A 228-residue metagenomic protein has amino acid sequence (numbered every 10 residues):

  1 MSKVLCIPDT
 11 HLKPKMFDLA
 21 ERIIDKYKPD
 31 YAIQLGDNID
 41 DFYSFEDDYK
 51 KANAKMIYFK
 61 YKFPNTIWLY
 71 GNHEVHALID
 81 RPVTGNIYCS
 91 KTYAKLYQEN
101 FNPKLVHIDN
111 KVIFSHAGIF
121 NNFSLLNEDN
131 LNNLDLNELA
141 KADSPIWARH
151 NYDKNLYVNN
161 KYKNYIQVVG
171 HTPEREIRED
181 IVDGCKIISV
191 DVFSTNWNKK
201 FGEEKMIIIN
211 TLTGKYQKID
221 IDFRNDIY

Functional and structural regions predicted by a protein language model:
M1-L5, V106-F114, D183-K186: Beta-strand-turn-beta hairpins that frame and shape the catalytic cleft of phosphate-ester-processing enzymes
M1-S2, K28-D30, F63-N65, N110 (+1 more regions): A general structural motif
C6-P8, A32-D37, I67-N72, F114-S115 (+2 more regions): Active-site neighborhood of phospho(di)ester-bond hydrolases with catalytic His/Asp-centered motifs
I7, L12-Y88, T92: Core catalytic region of metal-dependent phosphoesterases/phosphodiesterases, especially metallo-beta-lactamase-like
D41-Y43, V75-I79, S115, N121-S124 (+2 more regions): Short catalytic/ligand-binding loop motif for oxyanion handling, primarily in non-cytosolic enzymes, centered on
Y88-A94, K104, I108-K163: Active-site-proximal loop/helix segment associated with metal-binding centers of metalloenzymes
H150-D220: Conserved beta-sheet core of the metallophosphoesterase superfamily
K218-Y228: Short, solvent-exposed aromatic-acidic interface loops
